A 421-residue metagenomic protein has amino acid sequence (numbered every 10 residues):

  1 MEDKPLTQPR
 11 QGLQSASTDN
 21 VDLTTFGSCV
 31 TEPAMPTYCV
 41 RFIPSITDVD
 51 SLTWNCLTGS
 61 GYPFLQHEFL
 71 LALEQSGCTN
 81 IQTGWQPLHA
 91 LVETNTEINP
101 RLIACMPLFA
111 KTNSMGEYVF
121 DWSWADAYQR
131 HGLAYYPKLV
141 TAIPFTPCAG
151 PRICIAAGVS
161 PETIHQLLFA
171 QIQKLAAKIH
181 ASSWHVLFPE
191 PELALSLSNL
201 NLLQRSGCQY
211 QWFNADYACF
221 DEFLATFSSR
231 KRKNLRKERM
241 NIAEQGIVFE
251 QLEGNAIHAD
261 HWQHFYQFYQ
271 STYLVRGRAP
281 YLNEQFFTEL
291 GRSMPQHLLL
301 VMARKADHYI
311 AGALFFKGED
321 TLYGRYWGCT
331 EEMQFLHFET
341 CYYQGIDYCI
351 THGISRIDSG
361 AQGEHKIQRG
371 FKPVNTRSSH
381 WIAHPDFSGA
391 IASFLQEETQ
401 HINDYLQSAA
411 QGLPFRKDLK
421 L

Functional and structural regions predicted by a protein language model:
M1-L421: N-acyltransferase acceptor-side catalytic subdomain
